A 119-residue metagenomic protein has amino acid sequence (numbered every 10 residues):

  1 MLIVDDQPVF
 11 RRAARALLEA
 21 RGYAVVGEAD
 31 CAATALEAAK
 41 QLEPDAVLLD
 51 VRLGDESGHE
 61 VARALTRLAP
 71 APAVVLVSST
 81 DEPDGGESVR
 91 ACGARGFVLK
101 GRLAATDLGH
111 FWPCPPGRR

Functional and structural regions predicted by a protein language model:
D5, D50, S78: Active-site residues of response regulator receiver
P8-G27: Two-component/phosphorelay signaling modules centered on CheY-like receiver
C31-T34, S57-E60: Acidic catalytic/metal-coordinating carboxylates
L42-L48, L53: Active-site beta3 strand of CheY-like receiver
G54, E82: The feature encodes the CheY-like receiver
G58, V89-G96: As written
H59-P70: Short amphipathic alpha-helix used as the core "switch/output" element in two-component signaling
